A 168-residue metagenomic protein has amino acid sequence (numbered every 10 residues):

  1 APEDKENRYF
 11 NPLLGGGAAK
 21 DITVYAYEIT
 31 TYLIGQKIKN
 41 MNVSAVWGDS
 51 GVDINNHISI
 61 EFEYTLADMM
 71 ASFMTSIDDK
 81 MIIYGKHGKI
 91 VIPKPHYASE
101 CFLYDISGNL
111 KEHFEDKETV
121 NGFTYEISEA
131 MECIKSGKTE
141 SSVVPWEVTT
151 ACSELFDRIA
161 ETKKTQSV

Functional and structural regions predicted by a protein language model:
A1-M41: Predominantly a Rossmann-like dinucleotide-binding segment in NAD(P)-dependent oxidoreductases
G16, E115, E140: Active-site rim elements
T23-Y27, F123-I127, T149-C152: A structural signal for well-ordered alpha-helical scaffolds and beta->alpha junctions
A26-E100, K117, S128-S136: Contiguous beta-strand/loop segments that form the cofactor/metal-binding neighborhood of enzyme cores
S99-Y104, G122: A structural signal for the main folded, soluble domain(s) of proteins
F114-S128, V144: Active-site loop of classical SDR/Rossmann-like NAD(P)-dependent oxidoreductases, centered on the catalytic Tyr-X3-Lys
E129-V168: C-terminal helix-rich "cap/oligomerization" subdomain common to oxidoreductases
